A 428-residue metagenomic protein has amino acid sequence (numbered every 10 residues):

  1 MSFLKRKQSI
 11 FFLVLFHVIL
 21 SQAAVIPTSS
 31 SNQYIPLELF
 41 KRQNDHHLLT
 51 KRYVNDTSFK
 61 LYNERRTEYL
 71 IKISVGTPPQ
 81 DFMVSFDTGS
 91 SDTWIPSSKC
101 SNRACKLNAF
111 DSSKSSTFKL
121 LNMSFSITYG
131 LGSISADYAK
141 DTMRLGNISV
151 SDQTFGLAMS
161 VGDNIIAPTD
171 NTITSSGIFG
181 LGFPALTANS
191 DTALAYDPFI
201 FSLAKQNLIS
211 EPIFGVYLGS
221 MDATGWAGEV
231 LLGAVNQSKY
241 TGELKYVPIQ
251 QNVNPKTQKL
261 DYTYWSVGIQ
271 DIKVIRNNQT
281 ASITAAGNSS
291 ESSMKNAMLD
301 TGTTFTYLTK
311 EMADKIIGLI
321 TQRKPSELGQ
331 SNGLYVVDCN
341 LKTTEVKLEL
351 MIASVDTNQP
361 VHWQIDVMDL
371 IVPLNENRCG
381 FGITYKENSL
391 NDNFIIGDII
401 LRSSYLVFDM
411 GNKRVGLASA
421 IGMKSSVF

Functional and structural regions predicted by a protein language model:
S2-M83, K99, R103, L107 (+6 more regions): Disordered propeptide/prodomain
Q22-E38, S292, T344-F428: Aspartic protease catalytic domain
A24-E64, S151-S289, E376-I383: Aspartyl protease catalytic domain
N63-N171, L319, E345, S354: Signature of the N-terminal lobe/flap region of pepsin-like aspartyl proteases
I73-V75, F82-F86, T93-I95, I178-F179 (+4 more regions): Short hydrophobic beta-strand that contains or immediately precedes a catalytic carboxylate
S91, C100, S160-G162, P184-L186 (+10 more regions): Conserved beta-strand elements of beta-rich interaction domains across eukaryotes, especially beta-propellers
M143, G180, L232, G302 (+3 more regions): A residue-level signal for conserved active-site and pocket-lining positions in enzyme catalytic cores
A234-S238, I272, S290-T344: Extracytoplasmic, non-cytosolic globular domains
